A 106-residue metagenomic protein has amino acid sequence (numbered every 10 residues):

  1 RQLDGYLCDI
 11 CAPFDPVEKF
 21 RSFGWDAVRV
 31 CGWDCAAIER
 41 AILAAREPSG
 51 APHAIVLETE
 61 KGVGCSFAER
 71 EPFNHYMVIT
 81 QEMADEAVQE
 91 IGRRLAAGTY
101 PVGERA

Functional and structural regions predicted by a protein language model:
R1-A106: Glycine-rich ThDP/TPP pyrophosphate-binding loop and its adjacent helix/strand module within ThDP-dependent enzymes
